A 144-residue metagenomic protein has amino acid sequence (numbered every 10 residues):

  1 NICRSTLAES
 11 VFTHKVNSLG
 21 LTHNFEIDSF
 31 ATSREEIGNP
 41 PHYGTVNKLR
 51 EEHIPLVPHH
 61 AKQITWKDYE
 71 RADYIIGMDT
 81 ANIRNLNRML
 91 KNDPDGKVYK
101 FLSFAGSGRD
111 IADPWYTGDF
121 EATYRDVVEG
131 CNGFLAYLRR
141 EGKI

Functional and structural regions predicted by a protein language model:
N1-R71, A136-I144: Conserved active-site segments centered on acidic
S5, M78-D79: Replace "coordinates the UDP/GDP/TDP-sugar" with "coordinates nucleotide-activated sugar donors
L21, P40, G77-M78, P114: Short alpha-helix boundary/capping motifs
Y74, T80-I144: Phosphate-binding/catalytic loops
